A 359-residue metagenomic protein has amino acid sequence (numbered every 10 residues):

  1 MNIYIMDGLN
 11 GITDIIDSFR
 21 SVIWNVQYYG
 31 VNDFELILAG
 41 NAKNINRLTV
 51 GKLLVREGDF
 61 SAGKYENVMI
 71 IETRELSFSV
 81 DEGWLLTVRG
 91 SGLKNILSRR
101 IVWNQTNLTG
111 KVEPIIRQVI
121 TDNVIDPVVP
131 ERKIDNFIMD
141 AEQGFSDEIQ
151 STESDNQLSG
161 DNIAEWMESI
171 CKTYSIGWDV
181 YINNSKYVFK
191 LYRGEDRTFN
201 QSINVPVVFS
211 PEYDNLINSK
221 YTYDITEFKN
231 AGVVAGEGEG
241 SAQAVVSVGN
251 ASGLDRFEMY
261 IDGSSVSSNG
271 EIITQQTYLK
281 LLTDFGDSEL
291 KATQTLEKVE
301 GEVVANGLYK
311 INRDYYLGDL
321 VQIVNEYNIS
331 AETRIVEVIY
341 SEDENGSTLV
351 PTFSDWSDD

Functional and structural regions predicted by a protein language model:
M1-Q118, P127-V128: Beta-strand-rich assembly/attachment modules of structural machines
N2, T198-T293, V299-G301, A305-N345 (+1 more regions): Acidic, small/polar-enriched beta strand-loop surface segments
G11-D14, K43-N46, S61-Y65, N95-R99 (+5 more regions): Short, surface-exposed beta-strand/loop "edge" segments at domain boundaries and coil↔beta transitions
W24-A42, G83-I96, V234, T293-G307 (+2 more regions): Oligomerization/assembly interface segments of phage tail-like spikes and tubes
N32, N67, L86, Y174 (+4 more regions): Residues that flank catalytic or metal-binding motifs in active/ligand-binding sites
Y65-I70, T87, P206, V245 (+2 more regions): Well-ordered beta-strand positions in beta-sheet-rich domains
R74-L76, S91-N95, G194, E237-E239 (+2 more regions): Solvent-exposed coil/turn segments that connect beta secondary-structure elements in extracytoplasmic/periplasmic
W84-L85, S91-I225: Charged- and aromatic-enriched interaction segments used to assemble and dock large macromolecular complexes
